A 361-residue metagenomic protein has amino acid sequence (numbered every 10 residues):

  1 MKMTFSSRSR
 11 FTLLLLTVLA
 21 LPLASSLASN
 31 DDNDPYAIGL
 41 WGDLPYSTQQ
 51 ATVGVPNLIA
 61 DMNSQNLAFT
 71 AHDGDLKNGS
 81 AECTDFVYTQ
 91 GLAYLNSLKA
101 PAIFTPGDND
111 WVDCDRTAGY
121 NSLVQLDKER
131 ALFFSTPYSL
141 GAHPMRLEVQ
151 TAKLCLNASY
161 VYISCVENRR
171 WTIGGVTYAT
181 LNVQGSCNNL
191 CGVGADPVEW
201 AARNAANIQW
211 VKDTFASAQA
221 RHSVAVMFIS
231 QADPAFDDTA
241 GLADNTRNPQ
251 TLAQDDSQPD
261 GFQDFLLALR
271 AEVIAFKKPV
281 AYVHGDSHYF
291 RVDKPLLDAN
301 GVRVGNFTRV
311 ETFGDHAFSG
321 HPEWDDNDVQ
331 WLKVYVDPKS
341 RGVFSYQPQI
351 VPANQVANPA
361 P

Functional and structural regions predicted by a protein language model:
K2-L13: Bacterial N-terminal signal peptides that target proteins for export
T12-P22: Bacterial N-terminal signal peptides
S26-V87: N-terminal active-site segment of His-dependent metallophosphoesterases
D31, A60-F69, T172, Y178-L181 (+1 more regions): His/acidic metal-ligating clusters that form di-metal
D31, Q330-P361: A short C-terminal boundary segment appended to hydrolase-like catalytic domains
D34, L40, A51-L58, D73 (+4 more regions): Stable alpha-helical elements in mature extracytoplasmic
D43, G74-D75, G107-D108, Q231 (+1 more regions): Active-site glycine-centered loops adjacent to acidic/histidine catalytic or metal-binding residues that shape
E82, F86-A206, W210, Y289 (+2 more regions): Extended active-site neighborhood of metal-dependent phosphoesterases/phosphodiesterases
